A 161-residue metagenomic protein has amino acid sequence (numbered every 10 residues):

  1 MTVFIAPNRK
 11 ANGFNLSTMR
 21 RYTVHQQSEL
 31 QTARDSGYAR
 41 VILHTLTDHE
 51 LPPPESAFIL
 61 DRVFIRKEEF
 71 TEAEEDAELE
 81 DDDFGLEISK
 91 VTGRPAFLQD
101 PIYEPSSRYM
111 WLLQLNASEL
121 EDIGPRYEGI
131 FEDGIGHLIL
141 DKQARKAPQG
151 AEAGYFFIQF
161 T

Functional and structural regions predicted by a protein language model:
M1-T161: Preference for intrinsically disordered or flexible, low-complexity segments and adjacent hinge/connector residues
